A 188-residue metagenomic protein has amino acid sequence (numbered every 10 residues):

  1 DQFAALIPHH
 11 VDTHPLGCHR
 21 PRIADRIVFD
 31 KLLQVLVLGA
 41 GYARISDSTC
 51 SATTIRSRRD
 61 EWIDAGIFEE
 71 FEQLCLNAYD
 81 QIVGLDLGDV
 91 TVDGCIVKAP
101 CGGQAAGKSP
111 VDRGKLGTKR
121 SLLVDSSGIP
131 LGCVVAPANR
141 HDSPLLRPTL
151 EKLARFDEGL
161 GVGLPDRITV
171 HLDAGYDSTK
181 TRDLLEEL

Functional and structural regions predicted by a protein language model:
D1-L188: Short alpha-helical elements
